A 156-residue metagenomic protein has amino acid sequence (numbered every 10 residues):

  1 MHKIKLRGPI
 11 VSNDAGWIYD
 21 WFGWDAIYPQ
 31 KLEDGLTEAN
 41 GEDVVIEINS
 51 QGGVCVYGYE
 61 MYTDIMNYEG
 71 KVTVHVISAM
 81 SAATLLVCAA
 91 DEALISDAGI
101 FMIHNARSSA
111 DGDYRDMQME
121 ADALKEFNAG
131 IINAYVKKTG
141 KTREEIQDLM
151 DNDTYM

Functional and structural regions predicted by a protein language model:
M1-L85, A89-M156: N-terminal organellar transit peptides
